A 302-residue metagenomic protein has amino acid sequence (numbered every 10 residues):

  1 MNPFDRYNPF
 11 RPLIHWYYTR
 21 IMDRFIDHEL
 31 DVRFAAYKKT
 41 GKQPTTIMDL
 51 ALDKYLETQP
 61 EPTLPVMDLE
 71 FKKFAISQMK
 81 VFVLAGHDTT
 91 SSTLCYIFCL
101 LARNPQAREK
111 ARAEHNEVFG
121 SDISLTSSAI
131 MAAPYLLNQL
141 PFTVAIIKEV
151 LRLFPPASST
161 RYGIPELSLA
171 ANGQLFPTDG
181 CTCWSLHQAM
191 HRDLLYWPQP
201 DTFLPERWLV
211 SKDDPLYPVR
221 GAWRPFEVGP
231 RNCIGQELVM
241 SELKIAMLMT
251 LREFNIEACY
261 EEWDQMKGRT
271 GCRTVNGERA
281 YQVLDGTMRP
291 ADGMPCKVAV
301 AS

Functional and structural regions predicted by a protein language model:
M1-P62: Cytochrome P450 catalytic core segment centered on helix I
M22, I26, E61-E114, V150 (+2 more regions): Central I-helix of cytochrome P450 enzymes
T45, A102-P156, T178-D179, E261-G277: Cytochrome P450 I-helix active-site segment
K80, A85, M131-Y135, Q188-M190 (+2 more regions): Cytochrome P450 heme-thiolate "Cys pocket" and heme-binding signature region
P105-R108, V219, Q236-D285: Cytochrome P450 heme-binding "Cys pocket" and the immediately downstream C-terminal segment
A111, V150, G180, F203 (+4 more regions): Hydrophobic, well-ordered secondary-structure elements that form the walls of internal hydrophobic environments
A170, S185-D214: Conserved cytochrome P450 K-helix/beta-meander segment immediately N-terminal to the heme-binding cysteine loop
G286-S302: C-terminal helix/juxtamembrane-tail motif
